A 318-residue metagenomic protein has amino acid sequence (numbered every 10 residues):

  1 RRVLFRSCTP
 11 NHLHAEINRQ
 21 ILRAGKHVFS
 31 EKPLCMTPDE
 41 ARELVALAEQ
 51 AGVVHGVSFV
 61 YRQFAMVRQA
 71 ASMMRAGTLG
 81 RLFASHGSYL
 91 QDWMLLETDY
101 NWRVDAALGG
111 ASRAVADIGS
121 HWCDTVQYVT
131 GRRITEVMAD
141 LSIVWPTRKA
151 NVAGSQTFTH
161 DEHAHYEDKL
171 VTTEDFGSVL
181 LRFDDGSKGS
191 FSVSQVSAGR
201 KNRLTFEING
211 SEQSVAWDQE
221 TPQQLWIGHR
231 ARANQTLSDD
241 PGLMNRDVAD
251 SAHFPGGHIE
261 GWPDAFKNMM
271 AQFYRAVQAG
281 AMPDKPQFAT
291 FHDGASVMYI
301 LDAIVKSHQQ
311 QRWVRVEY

Functional and structural regions predicted by a protein language model:
R1-L4: Short, small-residue-biased leader/transition segments that mark boundaries at the very start of proteins
C8, F183, S192, E207-G210: Short, well-ordered coil/turn residues at beta-beta hairpins and beta-strand->alpha-helix junctions within
P10-R62, G77: Beta-strand-loop-alpha-helix segment that lines the small-molecule cofactor/substrate pocket of alpha/beta enzymes
K26, V53-V54, R81-F83, D185-S187: Short, well-ordered coil/turn segments that N-cap beta-strands
F29, V54-G56, H86, M138 (+1 more regions): Structural detector of well-ordered beta-strand residues that form the stable sheet scaffold of enzyme domains
Y61-L170, L225, Q311: Predominantly a Rossmann-like dinucleotide-binding segment in NAD(P)-dependent oxidoreductases
S120, S192-K201: Glycine-rich phosphate/pyrophosphate-binding beta-alpha loops
P146-D185, E212-F288, H292: C-terminal glycine/acidic-rich active-site capping loop/insertion
